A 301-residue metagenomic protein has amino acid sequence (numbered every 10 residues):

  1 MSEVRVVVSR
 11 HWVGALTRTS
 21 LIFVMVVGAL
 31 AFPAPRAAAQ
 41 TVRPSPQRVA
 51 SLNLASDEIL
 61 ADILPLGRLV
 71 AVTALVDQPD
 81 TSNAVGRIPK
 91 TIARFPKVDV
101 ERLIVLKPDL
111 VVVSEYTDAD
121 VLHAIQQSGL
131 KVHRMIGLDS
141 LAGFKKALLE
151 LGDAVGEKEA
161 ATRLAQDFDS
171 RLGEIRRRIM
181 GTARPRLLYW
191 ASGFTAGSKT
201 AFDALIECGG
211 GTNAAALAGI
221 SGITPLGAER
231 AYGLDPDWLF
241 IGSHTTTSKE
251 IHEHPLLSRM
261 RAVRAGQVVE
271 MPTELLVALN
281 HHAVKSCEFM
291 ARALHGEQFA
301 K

Functional and structural regions predicted by a protein language model:
M1-A15: N-terminal secretory signal peptides that target proteins for export/translocation
T17-A31: Bacterial N-terminal signal peptides
S45-I63, E159-G210, A300: Basic- and aromatic-lined ligand-binding clefts that recognize polyanionic substrates
Q47-R48, G143-D153, T162, G242-K301: Structured C-terminal subdomain patch of bacterial secreted/periplasmic proteins
R48-L106, L110-Y116, D120-V121, G211-A214: A short, structured surface patch at a secondary-structure boundary
V76-D80, P89, T195-T224: Alpha-helical, coiled-coil/dimerization segments enriched in small aliphatic residues
K90-E101, L138, G219-A228: Short helix-initiation/N-cap motifs at beta->coil->alpha
V100-K107, S128, P225-D235: Short helices/loops that flank or line small-molecule/ion binding pockets
